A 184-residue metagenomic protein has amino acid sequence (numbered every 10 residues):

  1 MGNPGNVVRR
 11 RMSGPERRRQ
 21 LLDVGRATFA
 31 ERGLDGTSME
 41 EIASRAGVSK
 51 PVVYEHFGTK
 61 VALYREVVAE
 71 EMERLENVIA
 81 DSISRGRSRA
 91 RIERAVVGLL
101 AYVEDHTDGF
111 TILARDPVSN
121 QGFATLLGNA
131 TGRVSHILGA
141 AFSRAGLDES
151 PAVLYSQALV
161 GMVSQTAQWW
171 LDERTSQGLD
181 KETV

Functional and structural regions predicted by a protein language model:
M1-R32, G36-G47, A62-R65: Basic, helix-initiating cap at the start of DNA-binding domains
V24-E31, R74, V78-S82, R91 (+1 more regions): Solvent-exposed, amphipathic alpha-helical segments
E31-D35, H106, A145: Short coil/turn segments at alpha/beta junctions that flank glycine-rich nucleotide-binding fingerprints
G47-F57: Short hydrophobic/aromatic patch on the recognition helix
A62-E71, V78, F123-L126, A130: Alpha-helical DNA-contacting segments of helix-turn-helix folds
E66, N77-T107, Y155-L159: Hydrophobic alpha-helical connector segments
E73, N120-R144, V153-G161, Q165 (+1 more regions): Amphipathic alpha-helical packing segments from all-alpha helical-bundle domains
L100-A124, S135-G139, Q165-D172: Amphipathic alpha-helical segments used for helix-helix packing
